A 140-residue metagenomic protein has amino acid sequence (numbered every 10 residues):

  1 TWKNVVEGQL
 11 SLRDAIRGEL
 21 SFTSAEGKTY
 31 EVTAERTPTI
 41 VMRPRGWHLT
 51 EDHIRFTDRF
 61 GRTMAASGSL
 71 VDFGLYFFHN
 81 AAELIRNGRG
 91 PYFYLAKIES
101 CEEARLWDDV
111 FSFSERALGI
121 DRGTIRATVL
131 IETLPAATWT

Functional and structural regions predicted by a protein language model:
T1-T140: Non-catalytic helical/linker scaffolds that mediate oligomerization, partner binding, and domain coupling around large
